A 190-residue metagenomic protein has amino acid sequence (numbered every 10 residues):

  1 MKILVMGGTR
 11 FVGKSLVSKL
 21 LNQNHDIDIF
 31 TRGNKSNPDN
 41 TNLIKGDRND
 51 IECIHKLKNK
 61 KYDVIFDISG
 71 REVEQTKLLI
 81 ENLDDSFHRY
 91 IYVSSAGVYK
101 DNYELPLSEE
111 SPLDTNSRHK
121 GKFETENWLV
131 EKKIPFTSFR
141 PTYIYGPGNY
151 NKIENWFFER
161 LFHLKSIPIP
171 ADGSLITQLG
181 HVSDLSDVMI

Functional and structural regions predicted by a protein language model:
I3-Q23: N-terminal Rossmann NAD(P)H-binding glycine-rich loop of SDR-like oxidoreductase domains
F30-K35, D47-R48: N-terminal Rossmann-fold cofactor-binding loop
N40-D50, S69-R71: Rossmann-fold cofactor-recognition segment
I51-K61: Short amphipathic alpha-helix with an adjacent loop that forms part of the alpha/beta core around
K60-P106, E110, K120-W128: NAD(P)-cofactor binding segment of oxidoreductase domains
E126-G148: Conserved beta-loop-beta element that borders a ligand/cofactor-binding pocket
T142-N151, A171-G180: Glycine-rich "substrate-gating" loop/helix at the edge of Rossmann-like oxidoreductase active sites
F158-P168, L175-I190: Alpha-helical substrate-binding/gating segment
